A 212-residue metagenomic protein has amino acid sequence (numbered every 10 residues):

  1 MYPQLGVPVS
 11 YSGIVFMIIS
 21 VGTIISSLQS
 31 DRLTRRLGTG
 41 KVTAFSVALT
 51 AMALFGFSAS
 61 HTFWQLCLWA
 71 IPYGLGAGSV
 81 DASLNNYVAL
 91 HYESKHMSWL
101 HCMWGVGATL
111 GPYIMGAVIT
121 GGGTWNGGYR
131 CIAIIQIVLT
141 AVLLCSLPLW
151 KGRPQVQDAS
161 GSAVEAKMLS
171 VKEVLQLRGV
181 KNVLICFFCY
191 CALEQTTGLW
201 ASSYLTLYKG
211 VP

Functional and structural regions predicted by a protein language model:
I19-L28, T109: Residue-level signature of mid-helix packing/kink "hotspots" within the transmembrane helices of 12-pass Major
I25-W64: Conserved MFS/SLC helix-loop-helix module at the cytosolic interface between two early adjacent transmembrane helices
S30, G107-T120, S202: Small-residue (Gly/Pro/Ala) motifs that create kinks and tight helix-helix packing interfaces
T62-A70, N182-V183: Short hydrophobic/alpha-helical segments at membrane-entry points of transmembrane helices in Major Facilitator
W69-M103: Cytoplasmic helix-loop-helix junction between adjacent transmembrane helices in 12-TM secondary transporters
G127-P148: Symmetry-related core transmembrane helices of the 12-TM Major Facilitator Superfamily/SLC fold
W150-L184: Juxtamembrane intracellular "pre-TM" segments in multi-pass secondary transporters
R178-P212: Extracytoplasmic gate region of multi-pass secondary transporters
